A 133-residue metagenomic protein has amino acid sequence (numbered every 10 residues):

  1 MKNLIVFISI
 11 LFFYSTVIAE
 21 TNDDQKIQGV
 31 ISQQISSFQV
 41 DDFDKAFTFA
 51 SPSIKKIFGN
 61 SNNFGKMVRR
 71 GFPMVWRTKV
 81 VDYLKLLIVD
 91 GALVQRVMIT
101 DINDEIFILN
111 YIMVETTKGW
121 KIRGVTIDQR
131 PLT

Functional and structural regions predicted by a protein language model:
L4-S15: Sec-dependent N-terminal signal peptides
Y14-V40: Short, low-complexity N-terminal intrinsically disordered segments enriched in polar/charged residues
Q28-G29, Q33, F43-D90: Short solvent-exposed beta->alpha transition segments
K85-T133: Exposed beta-sheet edge and beta->alpha loop/turn motif
